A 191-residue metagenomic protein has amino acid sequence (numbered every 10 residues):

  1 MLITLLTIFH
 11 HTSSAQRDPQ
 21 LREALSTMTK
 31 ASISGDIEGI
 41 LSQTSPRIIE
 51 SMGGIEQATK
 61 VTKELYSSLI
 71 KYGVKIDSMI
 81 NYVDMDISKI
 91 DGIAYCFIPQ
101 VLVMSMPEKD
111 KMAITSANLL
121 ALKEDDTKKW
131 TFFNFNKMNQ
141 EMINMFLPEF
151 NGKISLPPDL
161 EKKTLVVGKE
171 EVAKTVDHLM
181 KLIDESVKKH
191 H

Functional and structural regions predicted by a protein language model:
M1-P19: Bacterial Sec-dependent N-terminal signal peptides
T4, T29, R47: Generic anion/oxyanion-binding catalytic loop in active/binding sites
S14-A24, K189-H191: Cleaved targeting-peptide boundary
P19-G35: Short, aromatic-enriched amphipathic alpha-helices that serve as compact interaction elements
R22, G39-D91, Y95: Short solvent-exposed beta->alpha transition segments
S32, L65-L69, L102, A121: Hydrophobic, Leu/Ile/Phe/Ala-enriched alpha-helical segments that form helix-helix packing faces
I87-H191: Exposed beta-sheet edge and beta->alpha loop/turn motif
